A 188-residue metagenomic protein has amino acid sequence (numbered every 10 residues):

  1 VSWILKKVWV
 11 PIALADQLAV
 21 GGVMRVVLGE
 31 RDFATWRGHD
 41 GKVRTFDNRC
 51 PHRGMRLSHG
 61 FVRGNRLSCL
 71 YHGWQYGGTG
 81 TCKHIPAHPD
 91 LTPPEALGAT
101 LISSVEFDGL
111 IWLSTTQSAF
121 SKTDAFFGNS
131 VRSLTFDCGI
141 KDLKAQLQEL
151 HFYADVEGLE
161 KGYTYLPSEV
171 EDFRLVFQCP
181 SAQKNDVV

Functional and structural regions predicted by a protein language model:
V1-V8: Hydrophobic, proline/glycine-rich low-complexity stretches
L14-A119: Rieske [2Fe-2S] iron-sulfur-binding domain
K42, S118-V188: C-terminal catalytic domain of Rieske-type non-heme iron oxygenases
